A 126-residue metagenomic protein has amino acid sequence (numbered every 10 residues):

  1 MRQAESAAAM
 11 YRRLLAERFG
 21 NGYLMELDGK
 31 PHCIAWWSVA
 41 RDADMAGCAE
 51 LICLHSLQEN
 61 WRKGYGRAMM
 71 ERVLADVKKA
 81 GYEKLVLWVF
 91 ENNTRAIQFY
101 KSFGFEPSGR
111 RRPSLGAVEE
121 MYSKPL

Functional and structural regions predicted by a protein language model:
M1-E59, M70-R72, D76, G109 (+1 more regions): Acetyl-CoA-dependent GNAT
K30, A80, A117: Structured loop/turn residues at beta-strand edges in well-structured enzyme cores
D44, C53-E71, K78-A80, E91-Q98 (+1 more regions): Conserved glycine-rich acetyl-CoA-binding loop
G66, A75, V118-E120: Residue-level signature of transmembrane alpha-helix interfaces in integral membrane proteins
E83-V86, F90-L126: C-terminal "cap" of GNAT-fold acetyltransferases
